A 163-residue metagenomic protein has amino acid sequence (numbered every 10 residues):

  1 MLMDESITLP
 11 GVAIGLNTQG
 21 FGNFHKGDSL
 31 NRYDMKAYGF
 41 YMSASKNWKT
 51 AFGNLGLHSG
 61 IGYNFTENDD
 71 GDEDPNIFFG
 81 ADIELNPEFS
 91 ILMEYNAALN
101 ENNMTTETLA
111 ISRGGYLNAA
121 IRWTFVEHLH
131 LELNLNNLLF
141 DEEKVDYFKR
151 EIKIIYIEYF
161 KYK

Functional and structural regions predicted by a protein language model:
M1, M42-K46, I61, F79-I83 (+3 more regions): Residues on the lipid-exposed face of transmembrane beta-strands in outer-membrane beta-barrel proteins
M1-E73: Outer-membrane pore/translocation modules
E5-V12, G22-N23, T50-L57, P87-M93 (+2 more regions): Repeated loop/turn-to-beta-strand initiation elements of outer-membrane beta-barrel proteins
T8, K36-F40, D72-I77, R113-L117 (+1 more regions): Residues that define the transmembrane beta-barrel architecture of outer-membrane proteins
L16-G22, W48, I61-E67, Y95-E101 (+2 more regions): Transmembrane beta-strands of outer-membrane beta-barrel pores
F24-N31, N68-D74, N102-S112, E143-K149: Outer-membrane beta-barrel translocator domains and adjoining extracellular loop/strand segments of Gram-negative
G56-N96, N100-N102: A mid-sequence, solvent-exposed acidic-amphipathic segment
D82-H130: Glycine/small-residue-rich hydrophobic helix-like segments
